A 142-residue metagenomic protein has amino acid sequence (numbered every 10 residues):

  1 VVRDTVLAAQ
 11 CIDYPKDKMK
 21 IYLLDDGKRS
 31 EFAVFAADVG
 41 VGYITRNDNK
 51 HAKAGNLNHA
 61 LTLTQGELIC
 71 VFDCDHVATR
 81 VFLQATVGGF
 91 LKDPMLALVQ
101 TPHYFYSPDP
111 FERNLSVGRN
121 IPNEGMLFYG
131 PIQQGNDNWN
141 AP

Functional and structural regions predicted by a protein language model:
V1-L7: Membrane-proximal cytosolic interface modules of multi-pass membrane proteins
L7-K18: Short, acidic, metal-binding catalytic loop of nucleotide-sugar glycosyltransferases
C11, D25-F32, D48-N49: A conserved acidic beta->alpha catalytic loop
D17-G27, I44-N47: Short beta-strand/loop segment that forms part of the nucleotide-sugar
S30-A37, V81: Acidic helix N-cap motif at the loop->helix transition within catalytic regions of sugar-transfer enzymes
I44-G66, R80-P142: Long helical/loop segments within the catalytic core of UDP-sugar-dependent glycosyltransferases, especially the large
I69: Short aromatic/hydrophobic "clamp" motif used to bind/position activated sugar donors
D73-V77: The conserved acidic donor/metal-binding loop of glycosyltransferases
